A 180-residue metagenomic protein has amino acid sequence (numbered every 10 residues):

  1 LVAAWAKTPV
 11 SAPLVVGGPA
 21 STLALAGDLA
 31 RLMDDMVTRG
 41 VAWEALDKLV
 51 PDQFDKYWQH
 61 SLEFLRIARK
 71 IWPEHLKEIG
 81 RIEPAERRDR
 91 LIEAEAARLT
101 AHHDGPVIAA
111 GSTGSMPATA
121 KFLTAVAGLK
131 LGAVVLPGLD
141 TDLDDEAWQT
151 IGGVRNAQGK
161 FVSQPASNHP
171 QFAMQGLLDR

Functional and structural regions predicted by a protein language model:
L1-R180: Nucleic acid-machinery interaction/catalytic patches
